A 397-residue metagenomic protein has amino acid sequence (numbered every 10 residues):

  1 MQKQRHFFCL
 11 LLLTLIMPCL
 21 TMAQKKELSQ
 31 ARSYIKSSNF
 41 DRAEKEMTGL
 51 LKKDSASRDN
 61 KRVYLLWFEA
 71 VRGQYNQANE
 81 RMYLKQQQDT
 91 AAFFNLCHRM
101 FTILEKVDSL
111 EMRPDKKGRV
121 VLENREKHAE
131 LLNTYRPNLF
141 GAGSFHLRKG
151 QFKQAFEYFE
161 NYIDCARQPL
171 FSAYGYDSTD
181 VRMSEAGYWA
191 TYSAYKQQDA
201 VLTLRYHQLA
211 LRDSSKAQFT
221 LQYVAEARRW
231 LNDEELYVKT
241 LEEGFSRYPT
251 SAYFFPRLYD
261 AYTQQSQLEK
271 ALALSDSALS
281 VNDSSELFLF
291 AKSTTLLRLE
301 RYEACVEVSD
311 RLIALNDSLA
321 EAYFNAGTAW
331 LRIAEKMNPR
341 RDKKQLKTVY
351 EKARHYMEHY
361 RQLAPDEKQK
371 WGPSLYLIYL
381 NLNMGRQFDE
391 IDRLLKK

Functional and structural regions predicted by a protein language model:
Q30, W67, Q74, Y135 (+8 more regions): Structural register within alpha-helical repeat arrays
K36-L147, Q151: Post-signal peptide N-terminal segment of secreted/secretory-pathway proteins
L50, V107, Y162, L209-A210 (+4 more regions): Canonical positions in the second alpha-helix
S55-R58, R167, S214-S215, P249 (+3 more regions): Short coil turns that delineate tetratricopeptide repeat
N60-V63, F171-G175, A186, F219-T220 (+4 more regions): TPR alpha-solenoid repeat register
G73-M82, S144, R148, L170 (+6 more regions): Short coil/turn linking the two alpha-helices of tandem helical-hairpin repeats
